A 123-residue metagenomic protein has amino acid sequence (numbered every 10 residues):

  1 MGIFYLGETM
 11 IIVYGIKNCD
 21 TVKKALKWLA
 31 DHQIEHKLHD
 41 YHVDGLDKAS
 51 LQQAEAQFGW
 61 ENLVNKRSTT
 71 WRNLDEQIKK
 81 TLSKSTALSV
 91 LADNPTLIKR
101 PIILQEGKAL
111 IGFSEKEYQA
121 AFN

Functional and structural regions predicted by a protein language model:
M1-T9: Short, Lys/Arg-enriched N-terminal segments with co-localized hydrophobic residues within the first ~10-30 amino acids
E8-M10, I98-K99: A structure-centric signal for secondary-structure junctions around beta-strands
T9-H32, H36-Y41: Local sequence-structure signature of Cys/Sec-based thiol-disulfide redox active-site neighborhoods
Y41-N123: Thiol/selenol-based redox catalytic cores and closely related redox-interacting motifs
